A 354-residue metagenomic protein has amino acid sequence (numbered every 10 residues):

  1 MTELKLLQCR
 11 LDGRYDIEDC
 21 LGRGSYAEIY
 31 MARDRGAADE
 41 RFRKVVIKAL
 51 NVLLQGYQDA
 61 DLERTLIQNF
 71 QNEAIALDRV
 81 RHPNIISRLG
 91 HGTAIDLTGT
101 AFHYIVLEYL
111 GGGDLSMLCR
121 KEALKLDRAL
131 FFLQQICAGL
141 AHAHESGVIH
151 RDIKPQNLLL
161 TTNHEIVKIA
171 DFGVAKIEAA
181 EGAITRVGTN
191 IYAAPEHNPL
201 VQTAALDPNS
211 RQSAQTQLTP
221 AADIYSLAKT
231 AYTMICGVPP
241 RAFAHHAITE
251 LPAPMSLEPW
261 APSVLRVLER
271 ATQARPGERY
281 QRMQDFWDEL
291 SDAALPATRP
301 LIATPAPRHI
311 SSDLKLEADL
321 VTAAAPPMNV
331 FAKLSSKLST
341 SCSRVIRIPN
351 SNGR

Functional and structural regions predicted by a protein language model:
E18-S25, I29: Protein kinase glycine-rich loop
L54-R79: AlphaC helix of the eukaryotic protein kinase fold
S87-H103: Short beta-strand micro-motifs within the conserved protein kinase catalytic domain, predominantly in the N-lobe
T98-D114, L118: Conserved short submotifs of the Hanks-type protein kinase catalytic core that shape the nucleotide-binding pocket
F132-L133: Activation segment signature within eukaryotic-like protein kinase domains
I136-V148: Protein kinase catalytic-loop region centered on the HRD/HxD motif
Y192-R299: C-terminal lobe helix-coil module of Hanks-type protein kinase domains
